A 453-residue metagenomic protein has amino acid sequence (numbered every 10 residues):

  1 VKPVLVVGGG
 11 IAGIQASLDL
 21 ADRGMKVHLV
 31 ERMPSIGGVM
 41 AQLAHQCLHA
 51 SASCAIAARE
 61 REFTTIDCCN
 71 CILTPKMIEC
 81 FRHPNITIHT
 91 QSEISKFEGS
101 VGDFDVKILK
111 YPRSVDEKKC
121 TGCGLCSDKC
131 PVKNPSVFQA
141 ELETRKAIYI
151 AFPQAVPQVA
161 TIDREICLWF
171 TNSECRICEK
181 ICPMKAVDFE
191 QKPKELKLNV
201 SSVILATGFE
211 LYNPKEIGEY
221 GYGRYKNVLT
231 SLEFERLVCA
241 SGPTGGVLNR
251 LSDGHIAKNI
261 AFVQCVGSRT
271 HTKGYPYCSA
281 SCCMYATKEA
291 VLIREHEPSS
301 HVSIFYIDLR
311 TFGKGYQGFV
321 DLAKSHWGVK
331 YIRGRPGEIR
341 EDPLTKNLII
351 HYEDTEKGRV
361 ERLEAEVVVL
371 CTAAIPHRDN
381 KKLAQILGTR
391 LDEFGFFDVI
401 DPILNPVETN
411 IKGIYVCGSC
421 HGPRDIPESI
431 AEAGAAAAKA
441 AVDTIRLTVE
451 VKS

Functional and structural regions predicted by a protein language model:
V1-S453: Residues forming the flavin
